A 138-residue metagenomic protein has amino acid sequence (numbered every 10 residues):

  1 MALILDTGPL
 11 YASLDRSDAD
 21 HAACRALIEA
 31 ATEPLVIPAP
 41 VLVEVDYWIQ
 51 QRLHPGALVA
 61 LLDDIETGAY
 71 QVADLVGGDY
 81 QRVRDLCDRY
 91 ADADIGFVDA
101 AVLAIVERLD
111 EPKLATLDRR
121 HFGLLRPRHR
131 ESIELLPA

Functional and structural regions predicted by a protein language model:
M1-I37, Q50-L62, R128-S132: Short, well-structured N-terminal submotif of metal-dependent ribonuclease cores
L3-D6, I37-P38, I95-G96, D118 (+1 more regions): Histidine- and aromatic-rich ligand-binding microenvironments
D6-L10, E44-V45, R82: A general alpha-helix detector
G8-P9, P40, G78, R120: Alpha-helix/helix-capping structural signal
A39, L58, D99-V102: Alpha-helical structural signal
Y70-Q71, I133: Short, conserved active-site loop motifs that form the nucleotide-linked donor/cofactor pocket
V72-L117: Active-site neighborhoods of divalent-metal-dependent phosphate/nucleic-acid chemistry enzymes
L103, E107-A138: Acidic, PIN/NYN-like endoribonuclease modules and their adjacent C-terminal/linker elements
